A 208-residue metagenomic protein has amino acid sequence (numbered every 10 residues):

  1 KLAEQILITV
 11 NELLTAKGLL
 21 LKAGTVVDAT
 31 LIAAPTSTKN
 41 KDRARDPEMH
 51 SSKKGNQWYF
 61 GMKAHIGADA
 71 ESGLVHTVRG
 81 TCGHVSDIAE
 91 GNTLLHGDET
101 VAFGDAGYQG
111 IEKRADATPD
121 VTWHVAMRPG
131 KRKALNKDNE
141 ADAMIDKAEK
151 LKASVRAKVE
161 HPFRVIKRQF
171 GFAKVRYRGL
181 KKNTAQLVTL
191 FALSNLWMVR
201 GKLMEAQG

Functional and structural regions predicted by a protein language model:
K1-P119, R128, V188-S194, R200-K202 (+1 more regions): Polybasic low-complexity intrinsically disordered regions
T100-V101, A106-K181, A185: Helix-centered, glycine/charged polyanion-binding patches within enzymatic domains that contact phosphate-containing
K167, G171, W197, G201-M204: Hydrophobic alpha-helix feature that most strongly marks membrane-spanning transmembrane helices and their immediate
